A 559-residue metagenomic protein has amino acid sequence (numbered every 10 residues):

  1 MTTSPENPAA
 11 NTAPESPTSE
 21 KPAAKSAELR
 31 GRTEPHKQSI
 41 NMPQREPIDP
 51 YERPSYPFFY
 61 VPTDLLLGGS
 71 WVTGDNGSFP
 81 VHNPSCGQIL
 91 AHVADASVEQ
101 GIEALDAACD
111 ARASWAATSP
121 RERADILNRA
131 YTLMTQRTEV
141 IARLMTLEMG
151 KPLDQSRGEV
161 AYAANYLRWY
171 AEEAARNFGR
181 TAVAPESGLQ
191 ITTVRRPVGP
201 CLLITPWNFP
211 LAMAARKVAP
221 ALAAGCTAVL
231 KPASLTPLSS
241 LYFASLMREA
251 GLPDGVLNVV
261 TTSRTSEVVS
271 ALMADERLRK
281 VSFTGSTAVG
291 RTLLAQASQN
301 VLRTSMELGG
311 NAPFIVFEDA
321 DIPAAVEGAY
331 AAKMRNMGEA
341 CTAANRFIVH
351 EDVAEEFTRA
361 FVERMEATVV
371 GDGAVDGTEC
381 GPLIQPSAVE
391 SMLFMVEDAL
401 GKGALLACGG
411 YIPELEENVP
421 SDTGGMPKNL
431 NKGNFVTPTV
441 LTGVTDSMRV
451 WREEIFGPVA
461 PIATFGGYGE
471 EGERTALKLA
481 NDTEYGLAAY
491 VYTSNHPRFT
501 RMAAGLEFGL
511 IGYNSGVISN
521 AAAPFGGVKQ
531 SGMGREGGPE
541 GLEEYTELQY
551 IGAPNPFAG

Functional and structural regions predicted by a protein language model:
M1-H92, D125, R129, G179-L202 (+3 more regions): Terminal low-complexity tails and localization/encapsulation signals of metabolic enzymes
T2-S4, P22-K25, C86-H92, L278 (+4 more regions): Conserved C-terminal structural/oligomerization subdomain of aldehyde/semialdehyde dehydrogenase
G87, R123, M145, L167 (+10 more regions): Residue-level signal for inorganic ion chemistry
Q88-N177, G188: Glycine-rich loop-to-alpha-helix module at the N-terminal edge of alpha/beta enzyme cores
R112, A116, Y131-T138, A142 (+19 more regions): Structural signal for hydrophobic packing residues in well-ordered secondary-structure cores of soluble enzyme domains
G179-A324, E470: Rossmann-like NAD(P) dinucleotide-binding subdomain of oxidoreductase/dehydrogenase enzymes
T227-V229, L406, L510: A short hydrophobic/small-residue beta-strand
A288-T445, E470, Y513, A558: ALDH superfamily catalytic-core signature
